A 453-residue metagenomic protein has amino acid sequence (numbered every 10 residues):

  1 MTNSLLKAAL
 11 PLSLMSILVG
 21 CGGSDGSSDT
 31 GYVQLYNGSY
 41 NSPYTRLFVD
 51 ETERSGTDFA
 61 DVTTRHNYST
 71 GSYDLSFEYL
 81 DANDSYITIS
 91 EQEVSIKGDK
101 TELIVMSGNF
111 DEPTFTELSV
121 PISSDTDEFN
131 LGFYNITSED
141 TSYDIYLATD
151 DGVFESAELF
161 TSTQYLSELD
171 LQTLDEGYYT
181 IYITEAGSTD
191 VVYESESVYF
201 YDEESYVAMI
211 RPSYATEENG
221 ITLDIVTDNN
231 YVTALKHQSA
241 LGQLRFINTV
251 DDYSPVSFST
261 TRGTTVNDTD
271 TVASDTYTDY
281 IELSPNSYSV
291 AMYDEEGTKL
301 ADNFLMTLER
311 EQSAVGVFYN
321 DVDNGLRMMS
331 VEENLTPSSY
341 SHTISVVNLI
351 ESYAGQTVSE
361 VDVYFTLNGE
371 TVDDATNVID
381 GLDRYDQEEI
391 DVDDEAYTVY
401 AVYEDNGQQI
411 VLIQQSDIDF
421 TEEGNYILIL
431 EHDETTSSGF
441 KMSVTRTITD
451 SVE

Functional and structural regions predicted by a protein language model:
M1-A9: Bacterial N-terminal signal peptides that target proteins for export
L10-M15: Hydrophobic helical h-region of N-terminal Sec-dependent signal peptides in bacterial secretory/periplasmic proteins
I17-G20: C-terminal motif of bacterial Sec signal peptides marking the signal peptidase cleavage site
G22-E453: Intrinsically disordered, low-complexity polar regions and short flexible loop motifs
